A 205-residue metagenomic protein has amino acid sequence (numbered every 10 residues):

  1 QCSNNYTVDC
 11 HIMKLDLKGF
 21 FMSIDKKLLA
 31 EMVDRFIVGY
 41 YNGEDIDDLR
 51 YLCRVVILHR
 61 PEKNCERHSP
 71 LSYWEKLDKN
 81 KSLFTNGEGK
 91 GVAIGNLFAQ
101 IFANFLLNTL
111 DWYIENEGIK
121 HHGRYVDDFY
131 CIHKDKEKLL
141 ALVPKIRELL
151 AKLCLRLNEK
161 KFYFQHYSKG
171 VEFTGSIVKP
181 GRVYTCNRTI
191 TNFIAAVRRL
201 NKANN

Functional and structural regions predicted by a protein language model:
N4-V126, Y130-R147, Q165: Conserved polymerase palm-domain catalytic core
Y73-G89, W112, E137-A141, R147 (+1 more regions): Right-hand nucleic-acid polymerase module
K120-H122, R156-E159: Short secondary-structure junctions
